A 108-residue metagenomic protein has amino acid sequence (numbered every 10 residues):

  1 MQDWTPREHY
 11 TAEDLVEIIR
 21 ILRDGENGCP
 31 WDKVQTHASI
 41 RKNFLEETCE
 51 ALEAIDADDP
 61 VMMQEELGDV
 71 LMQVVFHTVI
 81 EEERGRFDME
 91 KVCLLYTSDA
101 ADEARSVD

Functional and structural regions predicted by a protein language model:
M1-M63: Extended low-complexity intrinsically disordered regions
F44-L52, D56, P60-E82, E90-L94: An amphipathic alpha-helical micro-motif enriched in hydrophobic residues with embedded/adjacent acidic residues
R86: Phosphate-handling active-site elements
Y96-A101: Conserved small/polar residues in nucleotide/adenosyl-binding loops
